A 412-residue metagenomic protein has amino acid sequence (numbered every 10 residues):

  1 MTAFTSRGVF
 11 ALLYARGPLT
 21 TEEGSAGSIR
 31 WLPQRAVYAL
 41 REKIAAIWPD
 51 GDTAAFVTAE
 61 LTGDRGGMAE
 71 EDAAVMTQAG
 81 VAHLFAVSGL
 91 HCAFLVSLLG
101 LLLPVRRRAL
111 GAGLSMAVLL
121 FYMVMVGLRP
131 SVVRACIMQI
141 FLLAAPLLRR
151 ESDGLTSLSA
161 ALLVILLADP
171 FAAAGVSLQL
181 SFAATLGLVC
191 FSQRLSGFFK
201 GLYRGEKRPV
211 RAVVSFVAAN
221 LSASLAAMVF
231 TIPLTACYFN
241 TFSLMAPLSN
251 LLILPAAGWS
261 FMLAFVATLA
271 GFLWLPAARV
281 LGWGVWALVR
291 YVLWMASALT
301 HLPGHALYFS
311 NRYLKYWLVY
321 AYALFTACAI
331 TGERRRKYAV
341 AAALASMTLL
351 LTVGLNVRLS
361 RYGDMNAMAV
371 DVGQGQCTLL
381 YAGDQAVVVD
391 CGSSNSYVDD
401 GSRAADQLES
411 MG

Functional and structural regions predicted by a protein language model:
M1: Flexible glycine-rich surface loops and low-complexity tracts that mediate binding to linear polymers
T5-M138, L143, V229: Aromatic-rich juxtamembrane segments at the membrane interface
E60, S88, G127, S177 (+7 more regions): Divalent metal-coordination and catalytic microenvironments
L95-L102, T268, A323-T331: Hydrophobic, aromatic-rich transmembrane alpha-helices and their immediate juxtamembrane boundary segments
L103-A112, P146-T156, G332-K337: Membrane-helix interface "capping/anchor" motifs
L128-Y322: Internal transmembrane alpha-helical bundles of multi-pass membrane proteins
V214, A218, P303-N366: Glycine- and aromatic-enriched alpha-helical transmembrane segments of multi-pass membrane proteins
M262-F265, R361-M411: Conserved beta-strand hairpin/beta-sheet module of binuclear metal-dependent hydrolase folds, prominently
